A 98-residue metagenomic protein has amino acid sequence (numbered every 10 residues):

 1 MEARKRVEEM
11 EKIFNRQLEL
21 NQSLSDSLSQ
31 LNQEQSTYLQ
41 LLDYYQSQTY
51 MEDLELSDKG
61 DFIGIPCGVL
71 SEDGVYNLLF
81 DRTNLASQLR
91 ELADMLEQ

Functional and structural regions predicted by a protein language model:
E9-S23, S36-Q98: Long, low-complexity or tandemly repetitive, helically biased scaffold regions used for multimeric assembly/adhesion
L31-N32: Short, charged, amphipathic alpha-helical segments
